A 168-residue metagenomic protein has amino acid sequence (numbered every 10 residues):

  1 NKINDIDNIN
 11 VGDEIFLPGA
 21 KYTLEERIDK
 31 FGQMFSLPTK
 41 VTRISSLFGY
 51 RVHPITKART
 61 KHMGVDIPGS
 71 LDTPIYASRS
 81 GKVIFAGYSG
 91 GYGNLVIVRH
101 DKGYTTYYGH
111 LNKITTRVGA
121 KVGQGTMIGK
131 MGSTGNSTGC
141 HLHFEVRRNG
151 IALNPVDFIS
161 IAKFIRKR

Functional and structural regions predicted by a protein language model:
N1, D7-N10, G32-S36, G109: Generic detector of bulky aromatic hydrophobic side chains
N1-E26: Extracellular LysM carbohydrate-binding repeats and other cell-envelope/extracellular binding modules
I28-K30: Compositionally biased, intrinsically disordered or flexible polar/acidic segments
M34-R168: Catalytic cores of peptidoglycan-degrading enzymes
